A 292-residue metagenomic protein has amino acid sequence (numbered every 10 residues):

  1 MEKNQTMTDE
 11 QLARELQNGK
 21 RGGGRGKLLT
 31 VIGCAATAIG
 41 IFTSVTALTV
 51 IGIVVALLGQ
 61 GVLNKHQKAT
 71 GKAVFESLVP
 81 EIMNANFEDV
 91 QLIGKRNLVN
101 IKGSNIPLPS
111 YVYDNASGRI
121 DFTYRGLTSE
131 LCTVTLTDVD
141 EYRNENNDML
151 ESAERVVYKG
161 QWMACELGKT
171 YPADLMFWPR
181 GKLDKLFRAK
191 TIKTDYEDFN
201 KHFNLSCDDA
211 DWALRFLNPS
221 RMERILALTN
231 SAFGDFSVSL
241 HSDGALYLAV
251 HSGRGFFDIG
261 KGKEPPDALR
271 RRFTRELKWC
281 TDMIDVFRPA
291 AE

Functional and structural regions predicted by a protein language model:
M1-G23: Cytosolic juxtamembrane N-terminal segments of multi-pass membrane proteins
R21-V31: Select subsegments of transmembrane alpha-helices in polytopic membrane proteins, especially boundary-proximal
C34-S44, G61: Hydrophobic alpha-helical transmembrane segments
G40-V54: Hydrophobic alpha-helical transmembrane segments
I41-V45, Y142-S152, K263: Flexible coil/linker segments and helix-coil junctions enriched in charged and small residues
L57-I82: Transmembrane-cytosolic junction motif
P80, N84-D89, I93-D138, M149-E292: Charged, low-complexity intrinsically disordered regions
